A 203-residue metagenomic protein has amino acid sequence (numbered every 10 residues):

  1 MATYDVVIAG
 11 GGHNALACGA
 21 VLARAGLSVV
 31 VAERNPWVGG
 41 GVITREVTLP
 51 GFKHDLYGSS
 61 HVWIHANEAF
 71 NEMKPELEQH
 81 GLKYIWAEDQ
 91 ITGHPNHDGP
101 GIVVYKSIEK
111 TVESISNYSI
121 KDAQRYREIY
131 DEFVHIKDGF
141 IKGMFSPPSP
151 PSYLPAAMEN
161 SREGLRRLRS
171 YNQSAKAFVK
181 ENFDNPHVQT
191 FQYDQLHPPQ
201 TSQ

Functional and structural regions predicted by a protein language model:
A2-K142: N-terminal glycine-rich phosphate/pyrophosphate-binding loop and immediately adjacent elements
H97-Q203: Rossmann-like flavin
